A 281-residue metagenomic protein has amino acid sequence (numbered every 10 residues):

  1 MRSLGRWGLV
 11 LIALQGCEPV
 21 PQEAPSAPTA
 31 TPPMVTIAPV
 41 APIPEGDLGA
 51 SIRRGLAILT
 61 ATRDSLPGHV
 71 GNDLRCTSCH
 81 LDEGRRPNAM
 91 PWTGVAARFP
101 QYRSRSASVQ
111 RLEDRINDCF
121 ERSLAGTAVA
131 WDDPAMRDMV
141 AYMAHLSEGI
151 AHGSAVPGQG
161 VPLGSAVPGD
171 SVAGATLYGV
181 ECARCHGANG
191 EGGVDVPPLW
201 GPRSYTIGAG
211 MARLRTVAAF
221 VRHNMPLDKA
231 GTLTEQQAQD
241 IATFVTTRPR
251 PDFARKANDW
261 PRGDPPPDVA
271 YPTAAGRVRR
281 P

Functional and structural regions predicted by a protein language model:
R2-V10: Sec-dependent signal peptide recognition, specifically the positively charged N-region followed immediately by
A13-G16: C-terminal motif of bacterial Sec signal peptides marking the signal peptidase cleavage site
E18-P25, P33-V35, P39, D73 (+4 more regions): Flexible coil segments in periplasmic/lumen-exposed cytochrome c-class electron-transfer proteins
P32-M34, P39-P44, I52-G71, M90-G94 (+1 more regions): Sequence context of c-type cytochrome heme-c attachment sites
D47-E83, A166-V196, L214-T216: Sequence/structural segment immediately N-terminal to covalent heme-attachment motifs in c-type and related
G49-R54, I58, R86-V129, M139 (+2 more regions): Extracytoplasmic electron-transfer domains, predominantly the class I c-type cytochrome c fold
S65-P67, E83-A89, L146-A151, G193 (+1 more regions): Secretory-pathway/luminal and periplasmic proteins that interact with or process carbohydrate-rich
G160-A166, V196-G208: Short helix/strand-bridging catalytic loops that position acidic/His residues to coordinate divalent metals and engage
